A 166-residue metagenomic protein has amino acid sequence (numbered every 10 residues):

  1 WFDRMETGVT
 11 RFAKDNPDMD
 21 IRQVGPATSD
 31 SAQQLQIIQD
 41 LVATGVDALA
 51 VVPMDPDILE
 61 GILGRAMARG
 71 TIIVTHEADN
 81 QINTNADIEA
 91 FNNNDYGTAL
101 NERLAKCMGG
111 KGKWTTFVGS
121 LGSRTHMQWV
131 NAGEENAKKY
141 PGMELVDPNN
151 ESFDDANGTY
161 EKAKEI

Functional and structural regions predicted by a protein language model:
W1-I166: A residue-level marker of the well-folded mature domains of exported/periplasmic proteins
